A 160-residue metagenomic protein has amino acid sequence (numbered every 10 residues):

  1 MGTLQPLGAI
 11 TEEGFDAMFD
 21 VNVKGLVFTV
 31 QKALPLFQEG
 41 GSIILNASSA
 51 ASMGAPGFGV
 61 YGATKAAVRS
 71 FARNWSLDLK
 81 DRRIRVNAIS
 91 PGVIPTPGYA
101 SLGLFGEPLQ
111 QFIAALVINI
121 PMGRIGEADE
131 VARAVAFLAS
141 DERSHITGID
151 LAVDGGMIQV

Functional and structural regions predicted by a protein language model:
P6-L7, T11-D16, L116: Substrate-binding pocket helix/loop in short-chain dehydrogenase/reductase
L7-G8, M53-G59, D81, G123 (+1 more regions): Active-site loop immediately N-terminal to the catalytic Tyr-X3-Lys motif of short-chain dehydrogenase/reductase
V30, T64, A72: Active-site helix of classical SDR
P35-L36, L77-D81, S144: Alpha-helical segment proximal to the catalytic Tyr-Lys
S48: Residue(s) in the substrate-gating loop at a strand-loop-helix junction that position the organic substrate next
M53, A136, T147-V160: Short C-terminal tail/terminal secondary-structure segment of NAD(P)H-dependent dehydrogenase/reductase domains
V86, P91-L102: Short, flexible catalytic-loop segment of classical short-chain dehydrogenase/reductase
